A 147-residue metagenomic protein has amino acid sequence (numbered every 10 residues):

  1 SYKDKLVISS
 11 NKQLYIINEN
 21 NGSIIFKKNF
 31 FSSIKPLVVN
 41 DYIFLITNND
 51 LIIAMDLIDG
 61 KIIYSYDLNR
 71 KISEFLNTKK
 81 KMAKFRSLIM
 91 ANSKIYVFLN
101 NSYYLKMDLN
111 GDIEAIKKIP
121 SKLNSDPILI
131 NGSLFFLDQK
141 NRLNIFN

Functional and structural regions predicted by a protein language model:
S1-K3, S9-N11, N20-N40, Y64-M90 (+1 more regions): Extracytoplasmic beta-rich repeat domains
D4, N11-K12, N49, N101 (+1 more regions): Surface-exposed loop/turn positions within WD40 beta-propeller blades
Y15-I16, I53, L105, N144: WD40 beta-propeller blade core
N18-G22, L57-G60, D108-D112, N147: Short loop/turn segments that connect beta-strands within beta-propeller blades
I46, L76-K106: Loop/turn-rich, solvent-exposed surfaces of beta-rich toroidal or solenoidal domains
N49, A83-K84, S93, F135 (+2 more regions): Eukaryotic scaffold repeat domains enriched in small/polar residues
S121-N147: Blade-level signature of beta-propeller repeat domains, shared across WD40, Kelch, NHL, RCC1 and BNR/Asp-box propellers
